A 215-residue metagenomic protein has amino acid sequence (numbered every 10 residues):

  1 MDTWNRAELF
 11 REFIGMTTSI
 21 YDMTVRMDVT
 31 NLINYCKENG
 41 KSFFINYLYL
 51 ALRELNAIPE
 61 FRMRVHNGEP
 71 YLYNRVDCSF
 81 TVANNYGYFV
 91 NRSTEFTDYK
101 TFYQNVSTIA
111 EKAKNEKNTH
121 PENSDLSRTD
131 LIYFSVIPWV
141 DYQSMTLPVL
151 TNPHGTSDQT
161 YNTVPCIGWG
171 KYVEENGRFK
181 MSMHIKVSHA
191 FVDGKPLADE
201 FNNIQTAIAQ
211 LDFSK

Functional and structural regions predicted by a protein language model:
M1-A7, I14, T18, I33-Y35 (+8 more regions): Domain-scale detector for complete catalytic domains at protein termini or as standalone homologs
M1-T24, F44, R128-K180: Flexible, Gly/Pro-enriched loop and linker segments at secondary-structure and domain junctions
M16-N34, R75-K100, K180-K186: Acyl/amide activation-and-transfer machinery of modular secondary-metabolite enzymes
V25, Y35-N39, E54, D125-S127: Aromatic-residue-lined binding/catalytic grooves and analogous aromatic/hydrophobic interfacial grooves in multimeric
G40, F44, Y99, Y103 (+1 more regions): Short, charged, low-complexity patches
K41-V76: Hydrophobic "lid/gating" helix adjacent to the active-site nucleophile that controls access to an acyl-thioester pocket
N84-Y142: Helical lid/core segments from catalytic subdomains that handle acyl or acyl-like groups
Y161-S214: Active-site-proximal acidic secondary-structure segment that organizes catalysis
